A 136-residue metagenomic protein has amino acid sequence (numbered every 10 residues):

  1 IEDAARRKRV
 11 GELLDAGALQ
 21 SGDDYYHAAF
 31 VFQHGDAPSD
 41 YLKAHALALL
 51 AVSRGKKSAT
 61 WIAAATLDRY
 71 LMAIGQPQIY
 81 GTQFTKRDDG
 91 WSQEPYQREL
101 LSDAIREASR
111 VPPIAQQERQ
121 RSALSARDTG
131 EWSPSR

Functional and structural regions predicted by a protein language model:
I1-R9, P38-Y41: Helix-turn-helix repeat elements of alpha-solenoid scaffolds
V10-L13, G17, A51, S58: Alpha-helical solenoid scaffolds that mediate protein-protein interactions, centered on TPR/SEL1-like repeats but also
Q20-Q33, S58-A73: Amphipathic alpha-helical repeat scaffolds of TPR domains
Q33-A37, A108: Alpha-helix C-terminal capping/termination sites
Y41-S58, F84-R87, L100: TPR/TPR-like (Sel1-like) alpha-helical repeat modules
R69-S92: Alpha-helical linker/edge segments of TPR/alpha-solenoid repeat scaffolds and analogous pre-/post-domain helices
Q93-L124: Amphipathic alpha-helical packing elements
R119, A123-R136: Intrinsically disordered, compositionally biased glycine-rich interaction modules
